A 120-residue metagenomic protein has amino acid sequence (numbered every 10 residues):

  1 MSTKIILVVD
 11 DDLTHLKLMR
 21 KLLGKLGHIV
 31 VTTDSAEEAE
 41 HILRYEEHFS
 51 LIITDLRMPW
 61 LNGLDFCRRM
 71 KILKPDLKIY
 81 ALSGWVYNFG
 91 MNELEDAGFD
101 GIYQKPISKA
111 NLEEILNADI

Functional and structural regions predicted by a protein language model:
L13-V31: Two-component/phosphorelay signaling modules centered on CheY-like receiver
D34-E38, N62-F66: Acidic catalytic/metal-coordinating carboxylates
E47-I53: Active-site beta3 strand of CheY-like receiver
M58: Receiver (REC) domain active-site loop signature in two-component systems and cognate sites in sensor histidine kinases
G63, E95-D100: As written
I107-L116: C-terminal output helix
